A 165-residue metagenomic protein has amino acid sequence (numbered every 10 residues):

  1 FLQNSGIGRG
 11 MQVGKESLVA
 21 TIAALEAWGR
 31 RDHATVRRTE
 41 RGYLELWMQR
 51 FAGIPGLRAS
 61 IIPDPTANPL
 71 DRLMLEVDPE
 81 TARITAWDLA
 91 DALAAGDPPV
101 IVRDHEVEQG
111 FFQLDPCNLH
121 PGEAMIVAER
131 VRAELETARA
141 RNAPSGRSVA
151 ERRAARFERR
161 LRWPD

Functional and structural regions predicted by a protein language model:
F1-P55, P63-P65: Active-site C-terminal subdomain of aminotransferase-like
Q3, K15, V19-I22, E26 (+6 more regions): Amphipathic, alpha-helical segments enriched in basic
H33-L46, A124-T137, R159-D165: A broadly tuned preference for mixed-charge, low-complexity surface segments
W47, L89, R153-F157: Generic structural signal of hydrophobic/aromatic residues within well-ordered alpha-helices of folded domains
M48-G146: Conserved C-terminal alpha-helix-loop-beta "cap" of PLP-dependent enzymes that closes/shapes the active-site mouth
T137-D165: Structural signal for terminal/edge beta-strands and the immediately following C-terminal loop/tail that closes
